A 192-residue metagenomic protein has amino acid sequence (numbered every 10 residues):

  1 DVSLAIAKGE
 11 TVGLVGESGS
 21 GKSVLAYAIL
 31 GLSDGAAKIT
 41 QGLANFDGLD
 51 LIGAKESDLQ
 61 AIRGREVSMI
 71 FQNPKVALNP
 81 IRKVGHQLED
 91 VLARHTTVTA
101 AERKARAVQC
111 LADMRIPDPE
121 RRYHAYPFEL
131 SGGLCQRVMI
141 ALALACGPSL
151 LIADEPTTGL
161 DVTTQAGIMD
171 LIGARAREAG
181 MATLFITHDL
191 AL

Functional and structural regions predicted by a protein language model:
K38-D50: Conserved ABC transporter NBD signature motif
L49-D50, E102-R121: Conserved ABC ATPase "signature" region
L51-S68, H86, R94: ABC ATPase NBD coupling module
L88, I140, T164, I168: Hydrophobic anchor residue at the start of the ABC signature
A145-S149: A short, proline-enriched helix->beta-strand linker immediately N-terminal to the Walker B motif in ABC-type P-loop
L151-D154: Catalytic Walker B motif of ABC-type/P-loop ATPase nucleotide-binding domains
A166-A179: Helical segment within the ABC ATPase nucleotide-binding domain
